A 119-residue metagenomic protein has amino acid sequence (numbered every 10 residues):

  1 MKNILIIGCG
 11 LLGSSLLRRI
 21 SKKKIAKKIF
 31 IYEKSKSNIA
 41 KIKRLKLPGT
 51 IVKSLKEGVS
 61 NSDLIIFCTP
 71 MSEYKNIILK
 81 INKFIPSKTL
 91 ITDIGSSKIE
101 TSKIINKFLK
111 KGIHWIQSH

Functional and structural regions predicted by a protein language model:
M1, A26, S62, S87-T89 (+1 more regions): A general structural motif
M1-E57: NAD(P)+-binding Rossmann beta1-loop-alpha1 motif at the extreme N-terminus of oxidoreductases
S14-L16, Y74, E100-T101: Short glycine/serine/threonine-rich phosphate/pyrophosphate-binding segments that cradle anionic phosphate groups
K23, L45, N61, F84 (+1 more regions): Alpha-helix C-cap/termination motif
K34-S35, T69-P70, I94: Short beta->alpha hinge that forms the Motif I/post-I loop of the SAM-binding pocket
K56-I85, T89-L90: Rossmann-like NAD(P)-binding element
I77-H119: Rossmann-like NAD(P)(H) cofactor-binding subdomain of soluble oxidoreductases
